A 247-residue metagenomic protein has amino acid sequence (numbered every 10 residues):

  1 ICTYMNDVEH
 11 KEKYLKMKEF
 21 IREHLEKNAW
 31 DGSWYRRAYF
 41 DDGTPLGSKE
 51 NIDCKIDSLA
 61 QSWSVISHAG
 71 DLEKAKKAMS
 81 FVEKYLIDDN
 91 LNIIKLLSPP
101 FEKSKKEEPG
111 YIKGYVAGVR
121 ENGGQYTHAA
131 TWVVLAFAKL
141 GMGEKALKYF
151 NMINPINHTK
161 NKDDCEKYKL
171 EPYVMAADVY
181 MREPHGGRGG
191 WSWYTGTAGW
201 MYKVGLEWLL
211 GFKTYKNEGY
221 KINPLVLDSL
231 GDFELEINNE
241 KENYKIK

Functional and structural regions predicted by a protein language model:
I1-K247: Acidic, mature catalytic/reactive cores of soluble proteins
